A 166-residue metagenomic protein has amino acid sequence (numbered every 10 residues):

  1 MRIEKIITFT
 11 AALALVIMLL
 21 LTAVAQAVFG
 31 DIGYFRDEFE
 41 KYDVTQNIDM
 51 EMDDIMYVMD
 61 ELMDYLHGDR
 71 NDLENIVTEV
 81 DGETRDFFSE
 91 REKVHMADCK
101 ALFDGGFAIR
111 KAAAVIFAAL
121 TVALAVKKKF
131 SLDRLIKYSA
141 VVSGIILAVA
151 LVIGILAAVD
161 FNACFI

Functional and structural regions predicted by a protein language model:
M1-T10, A114-D160: Juxtamembrane interface at the cytosolic side of transmembrane helices
M1-Y34: Hydrophobic secretory-pathway targeting helix
T10, A14, C99-R110, S139-I146: Loop-to-transmembrane-helix entry motif
L21-V28, A150-F165: C-terminal TM-helix exit segments that contain a strictly Trp-centered aromatic cap at the helix terminus
A27-Y65: Juxtamembrane non-transmembrane segments of integral membrane proteins
F29-D37, K41, A125-L132, V159-N162: Transmembrane helix-loop junctions in multipass membrane proteins, especially transporters and channels
N47-M59, G82-E92, A140-L156: Hydrophobic alpha-helical transmembrane segments
G68-A113: Individual transmembrane alpha-helix segments
